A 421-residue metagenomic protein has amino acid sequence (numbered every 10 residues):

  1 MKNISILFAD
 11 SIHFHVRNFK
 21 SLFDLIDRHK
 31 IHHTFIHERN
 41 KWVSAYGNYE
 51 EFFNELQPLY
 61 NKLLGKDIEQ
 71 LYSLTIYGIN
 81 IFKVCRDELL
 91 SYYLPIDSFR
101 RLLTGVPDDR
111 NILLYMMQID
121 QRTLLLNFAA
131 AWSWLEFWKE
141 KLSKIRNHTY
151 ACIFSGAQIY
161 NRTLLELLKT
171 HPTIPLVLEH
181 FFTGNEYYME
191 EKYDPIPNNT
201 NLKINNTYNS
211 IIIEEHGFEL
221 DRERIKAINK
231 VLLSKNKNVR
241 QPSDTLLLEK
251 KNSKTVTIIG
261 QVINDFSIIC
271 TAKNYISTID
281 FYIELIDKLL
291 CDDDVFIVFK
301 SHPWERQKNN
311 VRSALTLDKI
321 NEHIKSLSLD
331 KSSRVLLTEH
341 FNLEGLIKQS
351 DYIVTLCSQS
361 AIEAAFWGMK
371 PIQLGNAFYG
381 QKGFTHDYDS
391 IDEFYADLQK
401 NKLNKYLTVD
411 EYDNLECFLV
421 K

Functional and structural regions predicted by a protein language model:
K2-H13, H37-W42, C152, Q261-I263: Nucleotide-activated donor-dependent transferases that construct or modify glycoconjugates
L22-W132, H180-K237: Conserved N-terminal ligand/cofactor-binding loop architecture of enzyme catalytic domains
L135-I196, L374: Conserved nucleotide-sugar donor-interacting segment of glycosyltransferase catalytic cores, predominantly GT-B
K144, E249, G345-L346: Structural alpha-helical scaffold elements that stabilize or flank donor/cofactor-binding regions in carbohydrate
F154, Y160, T338-H386: A donor-sugar binding/catalytic signature common to diverse glycosyltransferases and related nucleotide-sugar
P197-P242, G383-K421: Leloir-type glycosyltransferase catalytic cores
L232-N321: Conserved catalytic-core segment of nucleotide-activated headgroup transferases in glycan assembly
T316-T338: Nucleotide-activated donor-binding/catalytic signature segment of Leloir-type glycosyltransferases, i.e., the conserved
